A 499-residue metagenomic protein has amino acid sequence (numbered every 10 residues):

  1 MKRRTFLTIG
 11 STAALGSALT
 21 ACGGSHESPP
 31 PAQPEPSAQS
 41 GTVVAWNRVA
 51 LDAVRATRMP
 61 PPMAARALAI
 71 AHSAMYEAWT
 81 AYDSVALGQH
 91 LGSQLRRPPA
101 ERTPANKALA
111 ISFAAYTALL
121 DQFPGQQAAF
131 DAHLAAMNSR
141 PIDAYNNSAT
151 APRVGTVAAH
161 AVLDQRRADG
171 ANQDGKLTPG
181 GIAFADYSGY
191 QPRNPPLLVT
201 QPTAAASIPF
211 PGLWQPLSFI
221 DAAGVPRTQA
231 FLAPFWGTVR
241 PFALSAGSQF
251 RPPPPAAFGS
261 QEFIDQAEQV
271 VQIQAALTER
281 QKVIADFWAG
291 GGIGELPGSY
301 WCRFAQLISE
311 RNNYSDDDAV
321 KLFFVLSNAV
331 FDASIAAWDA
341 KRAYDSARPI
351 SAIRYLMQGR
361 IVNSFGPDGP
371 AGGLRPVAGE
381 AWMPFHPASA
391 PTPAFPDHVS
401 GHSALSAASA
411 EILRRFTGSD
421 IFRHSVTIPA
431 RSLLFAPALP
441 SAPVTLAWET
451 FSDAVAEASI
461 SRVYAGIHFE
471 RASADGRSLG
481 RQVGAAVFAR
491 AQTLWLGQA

Functional and structural regions predicted by a protein language model:
T5-G23: N-terminal export signals
G23-P29: Bacterial lipoprotein signal-peptidase II cleavage site
P31-A499: Acidic/polar surface patches and capping/hinge elements
